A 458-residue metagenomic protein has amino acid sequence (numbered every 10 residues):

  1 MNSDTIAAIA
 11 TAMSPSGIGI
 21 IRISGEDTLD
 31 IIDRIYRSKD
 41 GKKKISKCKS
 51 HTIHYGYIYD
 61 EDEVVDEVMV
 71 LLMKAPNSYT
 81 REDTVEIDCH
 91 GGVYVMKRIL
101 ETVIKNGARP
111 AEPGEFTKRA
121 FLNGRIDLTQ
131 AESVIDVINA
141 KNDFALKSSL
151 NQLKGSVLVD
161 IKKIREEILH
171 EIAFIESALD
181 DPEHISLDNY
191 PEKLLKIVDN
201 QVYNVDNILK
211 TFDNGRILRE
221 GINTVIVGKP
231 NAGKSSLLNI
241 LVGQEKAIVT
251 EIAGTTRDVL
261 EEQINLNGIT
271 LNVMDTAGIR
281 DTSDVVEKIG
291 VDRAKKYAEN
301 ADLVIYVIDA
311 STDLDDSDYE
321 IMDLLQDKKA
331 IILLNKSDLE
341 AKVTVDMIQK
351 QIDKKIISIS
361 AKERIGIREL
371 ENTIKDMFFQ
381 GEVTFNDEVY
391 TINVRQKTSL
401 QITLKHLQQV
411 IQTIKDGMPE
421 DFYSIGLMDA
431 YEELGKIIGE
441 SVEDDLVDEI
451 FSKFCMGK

Functional and structural regions predicted by a protein language model:
M1-K147, N151, G155, I331: A glycine-rich (often HGG/GG-containing) alpha/beta subdomain
N2-I9, M13, D143-N265, T282-D284 (+1 more regions): C-terminal-of-GTPase-core extension/linker across diverse P-loop GTPases
S16-I18, H51-I53, N300-V304, D327-A330 (+1 more regions): Short glycine-/polar-rich loops that comprise or flank the Walker A/P-loop and associated switch/sensor motifs
H54-D66, V70-K74, G254-T282, N300-L303: Switch I (G2) and immediately adjacent beta-strands of P-loop GTPase domains
G91, L241, T276, I308-S311 (+1 more regions): Glycine-rich, N-terminal phosphate-binding loop of Rossmann-like dinucleotide-binding domains
R109, T270-N272, K355: Conserved beta-strand segments of alpha/beta enzyme cores
V273, V307, L333: Generic enzyme active-site microenvironment
E287-S311: Inter-motif core of Ras-like GTPase G domains
